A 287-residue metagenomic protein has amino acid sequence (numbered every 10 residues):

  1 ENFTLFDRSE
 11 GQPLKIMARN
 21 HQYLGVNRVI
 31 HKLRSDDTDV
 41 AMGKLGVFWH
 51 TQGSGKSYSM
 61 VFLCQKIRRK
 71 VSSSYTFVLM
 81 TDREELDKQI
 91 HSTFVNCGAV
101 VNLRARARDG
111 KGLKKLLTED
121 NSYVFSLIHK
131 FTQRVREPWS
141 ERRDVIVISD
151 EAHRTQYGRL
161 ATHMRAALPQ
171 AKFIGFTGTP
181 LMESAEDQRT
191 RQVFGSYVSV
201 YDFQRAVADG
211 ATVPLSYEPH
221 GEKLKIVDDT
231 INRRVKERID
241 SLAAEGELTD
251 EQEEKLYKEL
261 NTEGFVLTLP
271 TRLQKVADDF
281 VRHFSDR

Functional and structural regions predicted by a protein language model:
E1-T76, E85-V101, E119-Y123, H129 (+3 more regions): ATP-dependent helicase/translocase motor core
T51-Q52, H153-R154, A167-A185, G210: Conserved helicase ATPase motor motifs in RecA-like P-loop NTPase domains
S74-Y75, R143-D144, P169-K172, V198 (+1 more regions): Short glycine-/polar-rich loops that comprise or flank the Walker A/P-loop and associated switch/sensor motifs
E84, R104-K114, L127-Q133: Conserved helicase motor
L86, K130, E151-T155, L181-M182: Residues immediately C-terminal
G110-V124, P138-W139: Conserved motor-coupling elements within RecA-like helicase/translocase cores
W139-I174: SF2 helicase catalytic motif II
E186-R287: Interdomain helical connector at the RecA1-RecA2 junction of SF1/SF2 helicase-like NTPases
